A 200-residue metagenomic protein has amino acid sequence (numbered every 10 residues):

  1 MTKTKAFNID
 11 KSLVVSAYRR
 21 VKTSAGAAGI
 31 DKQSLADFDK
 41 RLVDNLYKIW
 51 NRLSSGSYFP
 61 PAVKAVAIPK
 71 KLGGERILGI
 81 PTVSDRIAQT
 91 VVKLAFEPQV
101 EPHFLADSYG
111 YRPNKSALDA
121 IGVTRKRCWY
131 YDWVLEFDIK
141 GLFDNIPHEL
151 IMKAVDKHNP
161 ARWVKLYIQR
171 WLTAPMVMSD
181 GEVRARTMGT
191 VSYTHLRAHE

Functional and structural regions predicted by a protein language model:
M1-V43, Y47: Non-catalytic, polymerase-adjacent accessory regions of viral genome-replication enzymes
I9-R19, R52-E75, V83, I87-L94 (+2 more regions): Reverse-transcriptase-like RNA-dependent polymerase core
G26-S34, G79, L118-V155: Conserved catalytic palm subdomain of right-hand nucleotidyl-transferase polymerases, strongest for RNA-directed enzymes
G73-I77, L105-D107, F137, A185-S192: Glycine- and acidic
Q89-D107: Electropositive, glycine- and tryptophan-enriched low-complexity nucleic-acid-binding patches
R112, Y193: Conserved, non-catalytic sequence blocks in retroelement Pol enzymes and Pol-derived host proteins
P160-A161: A short alpha->loop->secondary-structure connector
T194-H199: Conserved small/polar residues in nucleotide/adenosyl-binding loops
